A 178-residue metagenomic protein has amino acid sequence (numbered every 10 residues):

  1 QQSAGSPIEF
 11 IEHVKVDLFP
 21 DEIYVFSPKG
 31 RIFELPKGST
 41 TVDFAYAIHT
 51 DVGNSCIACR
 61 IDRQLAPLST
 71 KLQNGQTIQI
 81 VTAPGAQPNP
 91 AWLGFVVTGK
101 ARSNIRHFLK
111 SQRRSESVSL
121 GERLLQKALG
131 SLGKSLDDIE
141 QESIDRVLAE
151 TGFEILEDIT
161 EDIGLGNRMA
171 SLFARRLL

Functional and structural regions predicted by a protein language model:
Q1-K37, T41-L178: Internal insertion modules embedded within essential enzymes
